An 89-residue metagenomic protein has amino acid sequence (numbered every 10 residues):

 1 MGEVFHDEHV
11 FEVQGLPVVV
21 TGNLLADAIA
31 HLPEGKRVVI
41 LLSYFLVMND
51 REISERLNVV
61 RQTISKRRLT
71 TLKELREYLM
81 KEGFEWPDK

Functional and structural regions predicted by a protein language model:
M1-T21: Charged, low-cysteine interdomain linkers and short loop/connector segments that bridge structured helical modules
M1-V4, L72-K89: C-terminal edge and immediately downstream basic/flexible tail or linker adjoining helix-turn-helix-like DNA-binding
L24-L32: Short amphipathic alpha-helical boundary/capping segments
V39-I40: A short pre-motif secondary-structure segment
S43-F45: Short amphipathic helical patch at the helix-1/turn junction of helix-turn-helix
N49, V59-T63: Helix-turn-helix DNA-binding motif, specifically the short coil turn and the N-cap/start of the second
E55: Alpha-helical residues within the helix-turn-helix
R67-T70: Residues within the DNA-recognition helix of helix-turn-helix
